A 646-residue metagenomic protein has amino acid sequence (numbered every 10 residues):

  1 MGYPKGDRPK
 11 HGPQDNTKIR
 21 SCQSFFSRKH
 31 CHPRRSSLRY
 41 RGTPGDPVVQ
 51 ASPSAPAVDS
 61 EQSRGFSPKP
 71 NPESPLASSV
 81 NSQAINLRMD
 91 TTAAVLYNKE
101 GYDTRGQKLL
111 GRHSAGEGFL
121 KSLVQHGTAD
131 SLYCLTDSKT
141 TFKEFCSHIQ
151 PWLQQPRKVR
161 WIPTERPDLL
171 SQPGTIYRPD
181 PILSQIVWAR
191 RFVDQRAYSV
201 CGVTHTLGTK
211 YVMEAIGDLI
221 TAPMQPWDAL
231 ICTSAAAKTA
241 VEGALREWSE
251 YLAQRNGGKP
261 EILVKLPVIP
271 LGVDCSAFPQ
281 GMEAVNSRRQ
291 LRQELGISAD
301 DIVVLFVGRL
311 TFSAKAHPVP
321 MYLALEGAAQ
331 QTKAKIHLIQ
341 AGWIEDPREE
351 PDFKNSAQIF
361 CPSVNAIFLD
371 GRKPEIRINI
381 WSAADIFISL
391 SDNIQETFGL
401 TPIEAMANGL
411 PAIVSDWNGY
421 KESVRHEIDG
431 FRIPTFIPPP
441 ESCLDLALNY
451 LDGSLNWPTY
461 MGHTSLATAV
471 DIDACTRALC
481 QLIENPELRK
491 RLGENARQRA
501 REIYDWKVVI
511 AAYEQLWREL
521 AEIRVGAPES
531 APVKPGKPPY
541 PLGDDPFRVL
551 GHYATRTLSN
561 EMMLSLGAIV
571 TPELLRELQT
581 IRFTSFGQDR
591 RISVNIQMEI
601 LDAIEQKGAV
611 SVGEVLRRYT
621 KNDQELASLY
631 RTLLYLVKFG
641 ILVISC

Functional and structural regions predicted by a protein language model:
L87-P173, G613: N-terminal pre-catalytic "stem/leader" segment of glycosyltransferase-like enzymes
K139-P223, V643: Extended catalytic core of nucleotide-activated donor transferases of GT-like folds
Q225-Q290: Donor nucleotide-sugar binding/catalytic pocket of nucleotide-sugar-dependent glycosyltransferases
V273-R372, K534, P539, T557-S559 (+1 more regions): Conserved catalytic-core segment of nucleotide-activated headgroup transferases in glycan assembly
G371-P374, N379-A384: Short alpha-helical donor nucleotide-sugar binding micro-motif in glycosyltransferases
S382-T397, L410: Acidic donor-binding loop of glycosyltransferase active sites
P411-V414, V424, F431-R432: Short hydrophobic beta-strand element within catalytic cores of glycosyltransferases and related nucleotide-activated
Y450-Q606, S611-R617, C646: C-terminal amphipathic helix plus adjacent low-complexity, charged tail appended to glycosyltransferase catalytic
